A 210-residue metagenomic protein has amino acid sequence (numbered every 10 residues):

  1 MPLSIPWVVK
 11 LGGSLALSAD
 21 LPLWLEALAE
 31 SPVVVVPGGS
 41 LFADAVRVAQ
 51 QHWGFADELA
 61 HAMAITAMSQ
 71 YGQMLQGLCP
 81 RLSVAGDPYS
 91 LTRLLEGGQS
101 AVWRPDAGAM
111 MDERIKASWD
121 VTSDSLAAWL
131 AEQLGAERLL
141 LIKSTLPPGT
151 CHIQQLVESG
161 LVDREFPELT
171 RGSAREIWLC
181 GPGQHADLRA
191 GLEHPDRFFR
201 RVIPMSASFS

Functional and structural regions predicted by a protein language model:
M1-D196, S206-F209: Nucleotide/pyrophosphate-binding catalytic subdomain
R201-V202: An anion/pyrophosphate-binding glycine-rich loop and adjacent beta-alpha core in soluble alpha-beta enzymes
